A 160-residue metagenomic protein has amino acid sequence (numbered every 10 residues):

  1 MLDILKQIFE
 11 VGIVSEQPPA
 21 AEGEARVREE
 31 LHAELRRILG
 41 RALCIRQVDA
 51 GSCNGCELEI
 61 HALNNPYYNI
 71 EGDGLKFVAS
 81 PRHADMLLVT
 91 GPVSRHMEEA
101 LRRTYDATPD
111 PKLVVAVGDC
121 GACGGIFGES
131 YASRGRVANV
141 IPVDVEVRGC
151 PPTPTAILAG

Functional and structural regions predicted by a protein language model:
M1-G55, A62, P66-I70, V78 (+4 more regions): Iron-sulfur (Fe-S) cluster-binding modules
G51, P92-S94, C120, P152: Short glycine-rich anion-binding loops that position phosphate/pyrophosphate groups of nucleotides and phosphorylated
G74-H83: Short acidic low-complexity segments
F77, V89, S94-E98, A122 (+1 more regions): Metallocofactor- and cofactor-centric catalytic cores in central/energy metabolism, strongly enriched
D85-M86, L113: Structural motif
S94-T104, G124-E129: Glycine/threonine-rich flexible loop motifs
A100-V115: A short, gly/pro- and small-residue-rich
A122-A138: Glycine-rich, charge-decorated loop segments at or immediately adjacent to ligand/cofactor-binding or catalytic sites
